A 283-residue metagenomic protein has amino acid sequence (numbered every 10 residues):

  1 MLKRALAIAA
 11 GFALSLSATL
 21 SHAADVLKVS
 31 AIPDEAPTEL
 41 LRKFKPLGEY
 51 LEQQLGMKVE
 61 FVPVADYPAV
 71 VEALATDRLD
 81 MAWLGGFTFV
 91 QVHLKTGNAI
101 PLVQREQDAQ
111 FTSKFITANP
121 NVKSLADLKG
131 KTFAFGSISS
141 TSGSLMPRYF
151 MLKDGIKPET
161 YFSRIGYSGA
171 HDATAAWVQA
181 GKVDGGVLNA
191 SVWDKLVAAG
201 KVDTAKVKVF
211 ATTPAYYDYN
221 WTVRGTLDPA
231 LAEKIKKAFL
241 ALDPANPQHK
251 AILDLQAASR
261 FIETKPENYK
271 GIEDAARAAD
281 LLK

Functional and structural regions predicted by a protein language model:
A9-S17: Bacterial N-terminal signal peptides
S17-A23: Sec/Tat signal peptide C-region and signal peptidase I cleavage site
A24-A31, E35-P46, Y216-D218, T222-K283: An extracytoplasmic/periplasmic, membrane-proximal ligand-sensing/linker region
A24-T88: Extracytoplasmic small-molecule ligand-binding "clamshell" domains of the periplasmic binding protein/Venus flytrap
P68-A82, K95-T96, A126-K129, A170-S191: Short helices/loops that flank or line small-molecule/ion binding pockets
L102-S124, W221-R224: Hydrophobic/proline-rich hinge and linker segments of small-molecule sensing/allosteric domains, predominantly
T117-S137: Flexible hinge/capping segments at coil-to-helix
K131-A230: Pocket-lining segment of extracytoplasmic ligand-binding domains
